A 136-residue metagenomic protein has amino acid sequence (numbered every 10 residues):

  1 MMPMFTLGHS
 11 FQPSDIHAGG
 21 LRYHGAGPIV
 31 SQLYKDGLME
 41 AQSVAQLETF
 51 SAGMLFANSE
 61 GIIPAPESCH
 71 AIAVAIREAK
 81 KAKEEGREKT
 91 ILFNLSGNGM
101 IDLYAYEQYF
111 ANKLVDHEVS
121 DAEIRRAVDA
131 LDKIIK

Functional and structural regions predicted by a protein language model:
M1-I62, Q108-K136: Active-site/ligand-binding loops adjacent to catalytic centers
L21, G25, E48, H70 (+1 more regions): Glycine-rich beta-alpha junction loops
S43-A45, I62-H70, N94-S96: Active-site nucleophile and cofactor-binding loops and adjacent substrate-binding regions of central metabolic enzymes
F50, C69-I76: Short amphipathic alpha-helical surface patches that serve as generic macromolecular interface elements
L55-E67, R77, K81: Hydrophobic alpha-helical bundle architecture
V74-I135: Catalytic phosphate/nucleotide-handling subdomain of diverse soluble enzymes
